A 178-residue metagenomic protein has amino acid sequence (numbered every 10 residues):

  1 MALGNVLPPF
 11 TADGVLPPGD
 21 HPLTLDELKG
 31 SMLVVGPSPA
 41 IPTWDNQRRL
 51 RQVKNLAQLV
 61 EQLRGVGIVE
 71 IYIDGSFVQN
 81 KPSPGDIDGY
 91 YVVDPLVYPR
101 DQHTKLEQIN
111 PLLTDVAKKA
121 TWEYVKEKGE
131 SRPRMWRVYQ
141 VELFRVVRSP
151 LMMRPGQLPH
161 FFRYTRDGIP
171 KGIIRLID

Functional and structural regions predicted by a protein language model:
M1-E70, D74, V78-G85, D94-D178: Catalytic core of pol beta-like nucleotidyltransferases
Y90-V92: Short hydrophobic/aromatic beta-strand micro-patches that form the beta-sheet surface supporting nucleotide- or nucleic
